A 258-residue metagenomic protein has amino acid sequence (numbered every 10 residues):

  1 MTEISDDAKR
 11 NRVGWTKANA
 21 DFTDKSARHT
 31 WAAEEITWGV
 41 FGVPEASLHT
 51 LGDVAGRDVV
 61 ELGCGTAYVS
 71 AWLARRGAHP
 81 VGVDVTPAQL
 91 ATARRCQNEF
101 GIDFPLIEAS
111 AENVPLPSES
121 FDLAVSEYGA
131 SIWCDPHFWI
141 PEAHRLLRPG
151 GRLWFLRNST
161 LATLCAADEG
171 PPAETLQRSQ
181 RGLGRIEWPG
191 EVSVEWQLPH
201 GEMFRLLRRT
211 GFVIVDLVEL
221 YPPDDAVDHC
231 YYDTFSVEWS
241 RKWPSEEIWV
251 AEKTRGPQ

Functional and structural regions predicted by a protein language model:
M1-H29: N-terminal, positively charged/glycine-rich alpha-helical extensions of SAM-dependent methyltransferases
R28-R57: Conserved alpha-helix/loop element of class I SAM-dependent methyltransferases that forms part of the SAM/SAH-binding
R57-N113: Class I SAM-dependent methyltransferase SAM/SAH-binding core
E112-L123: A short acidic, Gly/Pro-enriched loop at the edge of an enzyme's catalytic core that lines a small-molecule cofactor
L123-H137: A short SAM/SAH-binding and catalytic strip from SAM-dependent methyltransferases
H137-R152: A short glycine-rich, Lys/Arg-flanked "PGG" loop and its adjoining helix->strand segment in the class I
R152-G184: Conserved class I S-adenosyl-L-methionine
V194-L217: Short alpha-helix
